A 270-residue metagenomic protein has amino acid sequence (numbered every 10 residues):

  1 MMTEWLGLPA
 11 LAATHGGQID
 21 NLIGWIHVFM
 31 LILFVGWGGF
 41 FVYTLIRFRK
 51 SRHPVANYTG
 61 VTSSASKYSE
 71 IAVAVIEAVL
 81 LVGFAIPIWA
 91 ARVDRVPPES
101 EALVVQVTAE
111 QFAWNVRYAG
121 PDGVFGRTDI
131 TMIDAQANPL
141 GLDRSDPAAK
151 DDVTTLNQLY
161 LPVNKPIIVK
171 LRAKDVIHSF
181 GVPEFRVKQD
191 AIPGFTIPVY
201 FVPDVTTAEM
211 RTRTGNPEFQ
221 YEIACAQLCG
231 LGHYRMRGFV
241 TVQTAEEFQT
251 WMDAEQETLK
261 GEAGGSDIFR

Functional and structural regions predicted by a protein language model:
M2-I23, L45-R270: Non-transmembrane, membrane-proximal soluble domains of secreted or membrane proteins
I23-G36: Alpha-helical transmembrane segments
G36-T44: Central hydrophobic cores of alpha-helical transmembrane segments in multi-pass inner-membrane proteins across all
